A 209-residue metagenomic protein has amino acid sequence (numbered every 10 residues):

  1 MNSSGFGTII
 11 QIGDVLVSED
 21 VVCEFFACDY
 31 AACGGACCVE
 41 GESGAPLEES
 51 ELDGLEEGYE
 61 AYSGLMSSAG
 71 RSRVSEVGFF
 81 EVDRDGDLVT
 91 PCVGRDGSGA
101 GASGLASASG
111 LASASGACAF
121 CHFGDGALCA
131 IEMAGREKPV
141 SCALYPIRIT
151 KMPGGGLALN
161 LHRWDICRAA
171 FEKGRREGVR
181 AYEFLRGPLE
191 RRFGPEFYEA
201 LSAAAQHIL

Functional and structural regions predicted by a protein language model:
M1-L209: Short loop/turn segments that flank or connect secondary-structure elements
